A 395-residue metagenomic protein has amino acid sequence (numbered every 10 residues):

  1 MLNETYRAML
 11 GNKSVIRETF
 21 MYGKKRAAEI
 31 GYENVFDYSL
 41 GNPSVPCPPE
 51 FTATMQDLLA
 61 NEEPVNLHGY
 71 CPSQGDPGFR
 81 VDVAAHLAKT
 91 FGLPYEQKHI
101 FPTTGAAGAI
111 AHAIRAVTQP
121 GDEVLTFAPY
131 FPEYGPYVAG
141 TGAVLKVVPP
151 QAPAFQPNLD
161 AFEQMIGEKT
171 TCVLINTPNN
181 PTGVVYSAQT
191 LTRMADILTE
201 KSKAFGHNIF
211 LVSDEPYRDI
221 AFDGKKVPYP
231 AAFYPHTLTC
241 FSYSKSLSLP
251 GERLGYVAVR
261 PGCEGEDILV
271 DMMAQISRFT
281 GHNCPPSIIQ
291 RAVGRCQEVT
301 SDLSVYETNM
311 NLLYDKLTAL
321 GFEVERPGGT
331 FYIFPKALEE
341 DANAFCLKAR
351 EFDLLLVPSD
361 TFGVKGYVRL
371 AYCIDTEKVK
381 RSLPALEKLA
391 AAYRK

Functional and structural regions predicted by a protein language model:
M1-I16, A27-N61, Q74, G78 (+1 more regions): PLP-dependent class I/II
N66-L67: Pre-Walker A segment
